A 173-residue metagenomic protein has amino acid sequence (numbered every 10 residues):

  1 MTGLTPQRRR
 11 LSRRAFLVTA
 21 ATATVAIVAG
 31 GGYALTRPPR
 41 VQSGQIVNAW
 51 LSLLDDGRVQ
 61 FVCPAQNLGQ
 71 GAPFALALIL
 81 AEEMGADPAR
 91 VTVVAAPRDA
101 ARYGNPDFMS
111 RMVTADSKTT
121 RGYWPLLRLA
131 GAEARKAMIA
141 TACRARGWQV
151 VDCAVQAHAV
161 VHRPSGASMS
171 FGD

Functional and structural regions predicted by a protein language model:
M1-L11: N-terminal secretory signal peptides
G3-L4, R58-I79, R90-A132, W148-D173: Short, surface-exposed loop/turn segments at secondary-structure boundaries that line and modulate
R9-R10, R14, T120: Juxtamembrane/transmembrane-helix boundary motifs in multi-pass membrane proteins
A15-A34: N-terminal export signals
T36-N48: Ser/Thr/Pro/Gly-rich low-complexity linker/stalk segments immediately outside membranes or between
A49-L54: Short beta-strand elements
E83-A89: Secondary-structure transition/capping motifs at alpha-helix termini and the adjoining loop/turn into the next element
L129-E133, A137-A145: Alpha/propeptide regions of enzymes that mature by internal proteolysis
